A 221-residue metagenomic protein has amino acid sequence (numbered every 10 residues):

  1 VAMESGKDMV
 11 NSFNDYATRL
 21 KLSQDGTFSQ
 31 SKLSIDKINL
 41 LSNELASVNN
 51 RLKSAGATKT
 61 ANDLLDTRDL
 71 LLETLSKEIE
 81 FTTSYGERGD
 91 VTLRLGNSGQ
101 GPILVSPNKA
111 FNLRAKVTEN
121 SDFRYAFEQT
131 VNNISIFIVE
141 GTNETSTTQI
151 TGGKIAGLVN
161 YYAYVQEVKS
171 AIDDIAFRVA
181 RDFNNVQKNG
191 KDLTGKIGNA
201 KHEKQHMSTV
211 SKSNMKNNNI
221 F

Functional and structural regions predicted by a protein language model:
V1-F221: Structural signature of extracellular appendage/secretion-system components
